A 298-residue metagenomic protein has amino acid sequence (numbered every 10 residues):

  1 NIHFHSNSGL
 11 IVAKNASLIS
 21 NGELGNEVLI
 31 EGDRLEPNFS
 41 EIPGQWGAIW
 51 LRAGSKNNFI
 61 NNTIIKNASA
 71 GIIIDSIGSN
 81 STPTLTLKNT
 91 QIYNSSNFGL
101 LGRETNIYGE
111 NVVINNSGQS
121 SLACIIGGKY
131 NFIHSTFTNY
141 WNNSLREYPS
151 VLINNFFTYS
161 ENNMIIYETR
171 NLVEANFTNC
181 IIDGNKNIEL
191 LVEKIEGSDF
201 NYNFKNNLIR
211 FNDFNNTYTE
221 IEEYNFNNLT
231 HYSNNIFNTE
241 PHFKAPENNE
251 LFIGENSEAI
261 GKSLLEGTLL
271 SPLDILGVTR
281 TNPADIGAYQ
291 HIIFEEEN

Functional and structural regions predicted by a protein language model:
I2, L10-I11, A16-L18, E23 (+19 more regions): Solenoid scaffold repeats with emphasis on beta-solenoid/beta-helix
H3-H5, N21, E31, R52 (+15 more regions): Feature marks extracellular polysaccharide-active and adherence modules
E23-G47, R52: A gly/proline- and charged-residue-enriched helix-loop-helix capping module
L24-G25, R34-E36, N185-N187, I209-N215 (+2 more regions): Acidic glycine-/aspartate-rich tracts in secreted/extracellular proteins
E41-I49, I73-I74, L100-L101, A123 (+1 more regions): Glycine-centered small-residue motifs that form tight turns and secondary-structure capping sites at repeat-unit
N111-F252: Predominantly extracellular beta-rich ligand-binding scaffolds that present long acidic/polar faces for carbohydrate
N249-N298: Surface beta-loop-beta hairpin patches that serve as ligand-binding interfaces in beta-rich domains
